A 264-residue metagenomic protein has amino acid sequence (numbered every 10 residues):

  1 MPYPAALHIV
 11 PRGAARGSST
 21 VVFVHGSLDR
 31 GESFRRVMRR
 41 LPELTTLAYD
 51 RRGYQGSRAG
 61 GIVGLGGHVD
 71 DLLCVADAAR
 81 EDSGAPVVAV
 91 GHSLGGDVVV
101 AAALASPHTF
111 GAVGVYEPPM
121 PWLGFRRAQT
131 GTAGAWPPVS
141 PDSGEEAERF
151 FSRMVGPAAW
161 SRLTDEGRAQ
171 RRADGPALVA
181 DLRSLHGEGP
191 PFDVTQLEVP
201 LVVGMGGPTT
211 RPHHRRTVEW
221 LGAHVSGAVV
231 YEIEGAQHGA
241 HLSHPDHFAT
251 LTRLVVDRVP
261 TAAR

Functional and structural regions predicted by a protein language model:
Y3-R58: Conserved HGGG/HGGXW glycine-rich cap/lid loop of the alpha/beta-hydrolase fold
G26-D29, S93, G207: Active-site glycine-rich loops that stabilize anionic/oxyanionic intermediates across multiple enzyme folds
M38-R39, T45-V88, T250: Active-site loop/oxyanion-hole signature of alpha/beta-hydrolase fold enzymes
G91-G95, V99: Gly/Ala-rich beta-loop-alpha elbow adjacent to hydrolase catalytic centers
V100-P141: Flexible "cap/lid" loop of the alpha/beta hydrolase fold
S143-A180, H186: Conserved alpha/beta-hydrolase catalytic His-Asp/Glu region
Q170-H224, V229-E232, A240, P245: Conserved serine/cysteine hydrolase catalytic core
S226-R264: Catalytic active-site module of serine/aspartate enzymes centered on a nucleophile-bearing elbow/loop
